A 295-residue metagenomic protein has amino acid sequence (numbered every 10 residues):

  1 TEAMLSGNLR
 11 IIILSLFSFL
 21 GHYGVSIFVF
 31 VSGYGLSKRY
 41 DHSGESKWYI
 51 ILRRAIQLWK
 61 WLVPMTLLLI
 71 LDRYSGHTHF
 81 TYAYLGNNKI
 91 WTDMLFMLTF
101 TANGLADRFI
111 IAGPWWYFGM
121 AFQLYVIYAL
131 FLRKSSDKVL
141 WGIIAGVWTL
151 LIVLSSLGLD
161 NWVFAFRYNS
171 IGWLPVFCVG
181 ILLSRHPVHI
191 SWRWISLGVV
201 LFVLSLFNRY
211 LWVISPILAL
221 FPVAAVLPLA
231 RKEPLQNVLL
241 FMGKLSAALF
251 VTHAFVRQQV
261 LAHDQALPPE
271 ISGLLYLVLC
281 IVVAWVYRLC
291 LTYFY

Functional and structural regions predicted by a protein language model:
E2, H22-S26, F109-F122, F164-I181 (+1 more regions): Membrane-interface micro-motifs in multi-pass membrane enzymes
M4-L16, L105: Membrane-interface segments at the starts/ends of alpha-helical transmembrane spans
I11, S18-I27, K38-H79, A83-F100 (+6 more regions): Transmembrane alpha-helical segments and their boundary/interface "anchor" motifs in multi-pass integral membrane
F30, Y34-K38, L105, L124-R133 (+8 more regions): Hydrophobic transmembrane alpha-helices
S37-G44, D72-F80, S135, V139 (+4 more regions): Membrane-interfacial segments
A55-Y74, I144-A165: Hydrophobic alpha-helical transmembrane segments of integral membrane proteins
L95-G104, G146-S155, V200-L201: Short aromatic/hydrophobic helix-turn
L150-A248, T252-L277: Alpha-helical transmembrane segments and terminal signal-anchor/GPI-anchor hydrophobic tails, characterized by long
